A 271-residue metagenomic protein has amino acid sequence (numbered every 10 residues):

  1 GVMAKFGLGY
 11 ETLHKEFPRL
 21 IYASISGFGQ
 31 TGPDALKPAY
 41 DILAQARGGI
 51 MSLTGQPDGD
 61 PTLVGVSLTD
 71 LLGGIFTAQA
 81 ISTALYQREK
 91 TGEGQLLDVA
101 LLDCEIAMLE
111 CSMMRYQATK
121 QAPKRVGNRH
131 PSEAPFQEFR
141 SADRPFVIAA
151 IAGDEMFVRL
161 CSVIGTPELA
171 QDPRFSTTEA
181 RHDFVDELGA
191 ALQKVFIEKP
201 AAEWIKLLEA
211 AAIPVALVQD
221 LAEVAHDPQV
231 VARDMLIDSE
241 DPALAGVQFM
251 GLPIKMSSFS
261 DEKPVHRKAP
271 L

Functional and structural regions predicted by a protein language model:
V2-I151, V158: Active-site-adjacent "lid/gating" segments in soluble enzymes
E93, D143-F146, P214, A245-G246 (+1 more regions): Short acidic/polar mixed-charge low-complexity motifs
Y116-G127, D227-D241: Short, surface-exposed loop/helix-turn segments at secondary-structure junctions that function as lids/hinges flanking
P135-A211, V215, K268: Aromatic-enriched alpha-helical interface/lid elements that frame and gate functional surfaces
Q137-A142, L236-P242: Short acidic-hydrophobic surface loop/beta-edge motif
S176, A243-L271: Flexible, small-/acidic-enriched active-site or ligand-binding loops
E209-V230: Conserved PLP cofactor-binding pocket of PLP-dependent enzymes
